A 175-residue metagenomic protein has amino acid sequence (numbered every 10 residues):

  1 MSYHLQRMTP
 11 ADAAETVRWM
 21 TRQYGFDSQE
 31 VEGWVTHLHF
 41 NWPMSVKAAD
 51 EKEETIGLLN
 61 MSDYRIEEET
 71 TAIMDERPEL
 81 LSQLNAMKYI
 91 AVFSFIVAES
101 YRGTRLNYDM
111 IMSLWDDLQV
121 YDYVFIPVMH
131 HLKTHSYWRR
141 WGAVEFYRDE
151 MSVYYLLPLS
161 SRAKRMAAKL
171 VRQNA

Functional and structural regions predicted by a protein language model:
S2-T16: A short beta-loop-alpha structural element at the N-terminal edge of CoA-dependent acyl/N-acetyltransferase catalytic
Y24-T55, N60, R65-I66: Active-site rim helix/loop that mediates acceptor-substrate recognition in acyltransferases
P43-K47, L58, Y89, S94 (+1 more regions): Short hydrophobic/aromatic beta-strand element in the GNAT-like acyltransferase core that lines or flanks the acyl-donor
N60-S94: Conserved acyl-donor/pantetheine-binding loop and adjacent beta-alpha core of acyl/acetyltransferases and related
Y89-I90, L118-H130: Conserved GNAT acetyl-CoA-binding A-motif
V92, G103-I111: Glycine-rich acyl-CoA binding loop
V97-R102, L114, F125-R139, D149 (+1 more regions): Conserved beta-strand-loop-alpha-helix junction that forms the acyl-donor binding cleft
H131, Y147-A175: C-terminal "cap" of GNAT-fold acetyltransferases
